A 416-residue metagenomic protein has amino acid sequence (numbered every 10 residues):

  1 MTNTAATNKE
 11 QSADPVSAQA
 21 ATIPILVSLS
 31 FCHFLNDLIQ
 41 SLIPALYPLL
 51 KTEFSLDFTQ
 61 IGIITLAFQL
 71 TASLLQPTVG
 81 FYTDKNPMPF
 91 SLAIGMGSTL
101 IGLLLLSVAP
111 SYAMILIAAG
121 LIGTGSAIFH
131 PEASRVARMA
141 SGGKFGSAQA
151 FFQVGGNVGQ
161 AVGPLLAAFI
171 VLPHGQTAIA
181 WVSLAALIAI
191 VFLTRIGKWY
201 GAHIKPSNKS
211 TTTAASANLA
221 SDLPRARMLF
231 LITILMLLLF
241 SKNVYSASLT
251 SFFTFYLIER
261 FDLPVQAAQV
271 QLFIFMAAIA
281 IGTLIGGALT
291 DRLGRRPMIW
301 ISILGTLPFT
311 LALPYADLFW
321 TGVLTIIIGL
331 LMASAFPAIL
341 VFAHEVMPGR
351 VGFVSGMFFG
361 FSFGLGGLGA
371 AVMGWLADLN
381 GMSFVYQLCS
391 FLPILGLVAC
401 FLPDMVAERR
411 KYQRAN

Functional and structural regions predicted by a protein language model:
S41, Q69-P77, Q160-A161, M276-L284 (+1 more regions): Residue-level signature of mid-helix packing/kink "hotspots" within the transmembrane helices of 12-pass Major
I43-P44, L229-M276: Extracytoplasmic gate region of multi-pass secondary transporters
S55, P87, V108-A113, G142 (+3 more regions): Helix-breaking motifs and short loop linkers at transmembrane-helix boundaries and internal kinks in secondary membrane
L74-A113: Conserved MFS/SLC helix-loop-helix module at the cytosolic interface between two early adjacent transmembrane helices
L75-P87, T283-G294, A377-D378: Helix-to-loop junctions at the C-terminal end of transmembrane segments in multipass secondary transporters
A118-G155: Cytoplasmic helix-loop-helix junction between adjacent transmembrane helices in 12-TM secondary transporters
F152-A202: Helix-loop-helix hairpin linking two adjacent transmembrane segments in secondary transporters
T290-I339: C-terminal transmembrane helical hairpin of 12-TM major facilitator-type secondary transporters
